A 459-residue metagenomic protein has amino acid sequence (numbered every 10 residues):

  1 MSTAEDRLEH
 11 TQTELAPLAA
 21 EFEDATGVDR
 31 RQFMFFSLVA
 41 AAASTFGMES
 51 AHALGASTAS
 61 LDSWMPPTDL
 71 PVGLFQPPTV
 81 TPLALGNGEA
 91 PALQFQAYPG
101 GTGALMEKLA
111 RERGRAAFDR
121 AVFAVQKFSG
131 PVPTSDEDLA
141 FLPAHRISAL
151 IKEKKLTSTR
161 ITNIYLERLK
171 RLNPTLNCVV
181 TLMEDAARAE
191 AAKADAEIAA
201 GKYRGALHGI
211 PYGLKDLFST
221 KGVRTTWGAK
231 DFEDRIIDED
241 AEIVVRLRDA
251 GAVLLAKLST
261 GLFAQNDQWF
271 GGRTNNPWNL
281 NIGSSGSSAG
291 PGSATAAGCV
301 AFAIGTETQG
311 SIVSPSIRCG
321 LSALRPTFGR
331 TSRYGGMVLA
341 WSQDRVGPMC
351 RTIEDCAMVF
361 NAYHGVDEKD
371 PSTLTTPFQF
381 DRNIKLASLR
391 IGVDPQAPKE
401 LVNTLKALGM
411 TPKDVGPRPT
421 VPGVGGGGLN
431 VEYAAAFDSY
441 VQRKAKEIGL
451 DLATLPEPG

Functional and structural regions predicted by a protein language model:
M1-D29, L54-S57: N-terminal secretory signal peptides
D29-L38, A43-F46: N-terminal export leaders
S37, A42, L54-E233, F263-A264 (+1 more regions): Short, well-ordered alpha-helical
F123-S135, L207-W227, K385-G392, K413 (+1 more regions): Short helix-loop capping/hinge segments that flank enzyme active sites or metal/cofactor-binding pockets
V125-G130, R325-E400, R443: A short helix-breaking turn/cap at a secondary-structure junction
R146-E153, F232-R235, D344-R351, P458-G459: Short, well-ordered beta-strand elements within core beta-sheets of diverse protein domains
K155, R160-L166, A192, Q396-P417 (+2 more regions): Acyltransferase
L207-V346: Short glycine/serine-rich loop/turn segments
